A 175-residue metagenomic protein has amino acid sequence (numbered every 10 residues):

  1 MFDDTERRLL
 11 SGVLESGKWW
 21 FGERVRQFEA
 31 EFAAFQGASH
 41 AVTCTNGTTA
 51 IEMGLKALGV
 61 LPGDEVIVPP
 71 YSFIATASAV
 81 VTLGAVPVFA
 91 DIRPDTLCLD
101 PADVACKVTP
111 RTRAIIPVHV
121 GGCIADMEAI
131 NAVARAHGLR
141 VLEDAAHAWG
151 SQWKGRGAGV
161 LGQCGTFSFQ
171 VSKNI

Functional and structural regions predicted by a protein language model:
M1-K18, E23: N-terminal "arm"/small-domain region of PLP-dependent enzymes with the aminotransferase-like
K18-E65, A79-L83, V88-D91, R156: Phosphate-binding glycine-rich loop
A30, E128, Q163: Active-site phosphate/pyrophosphate- and oxyanion-stabilizing loops and adjacent acidic/basic residues in soluble
K56-A145, Q152: PLP-dependent aminotransferase-like
E143-I175: Conserved active-site segment immediately N-terminal to the catalytic lysine that forms the internal aldimine
